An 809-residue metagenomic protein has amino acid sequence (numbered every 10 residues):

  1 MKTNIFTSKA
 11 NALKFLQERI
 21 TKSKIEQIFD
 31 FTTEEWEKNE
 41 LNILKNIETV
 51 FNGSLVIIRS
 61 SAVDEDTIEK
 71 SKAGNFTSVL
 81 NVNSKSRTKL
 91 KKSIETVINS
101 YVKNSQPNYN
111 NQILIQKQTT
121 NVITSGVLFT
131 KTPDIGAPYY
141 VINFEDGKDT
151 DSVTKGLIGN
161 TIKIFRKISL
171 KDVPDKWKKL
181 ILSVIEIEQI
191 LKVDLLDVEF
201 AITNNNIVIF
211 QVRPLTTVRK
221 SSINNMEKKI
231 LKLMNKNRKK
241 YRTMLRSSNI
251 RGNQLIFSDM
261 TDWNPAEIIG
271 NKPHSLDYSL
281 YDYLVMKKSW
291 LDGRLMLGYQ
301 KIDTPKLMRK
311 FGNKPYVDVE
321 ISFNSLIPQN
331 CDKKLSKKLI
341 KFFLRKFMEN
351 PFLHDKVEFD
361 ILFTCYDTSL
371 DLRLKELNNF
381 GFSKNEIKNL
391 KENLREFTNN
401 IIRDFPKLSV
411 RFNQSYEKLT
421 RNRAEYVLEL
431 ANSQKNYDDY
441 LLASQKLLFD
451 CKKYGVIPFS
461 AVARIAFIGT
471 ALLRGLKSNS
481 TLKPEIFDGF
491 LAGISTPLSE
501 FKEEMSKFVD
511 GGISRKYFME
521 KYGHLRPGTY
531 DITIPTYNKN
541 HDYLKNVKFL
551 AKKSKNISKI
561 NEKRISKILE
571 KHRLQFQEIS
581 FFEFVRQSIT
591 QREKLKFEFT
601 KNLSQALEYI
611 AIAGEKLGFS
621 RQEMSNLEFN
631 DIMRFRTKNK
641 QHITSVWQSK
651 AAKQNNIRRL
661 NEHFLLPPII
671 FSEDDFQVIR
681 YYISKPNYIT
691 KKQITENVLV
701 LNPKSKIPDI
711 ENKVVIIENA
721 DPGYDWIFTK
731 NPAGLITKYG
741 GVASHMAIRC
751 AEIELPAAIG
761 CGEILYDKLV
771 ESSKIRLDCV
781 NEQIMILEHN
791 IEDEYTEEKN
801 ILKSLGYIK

Functional and structural regions predicted by a protein language model:
M1-K22, F29-E40, I68-S71, T88-I94 (+7 more regions): Conserved divalent-metal-coordinating catalytic cores that perform phosphate/pyrophosphate/nucleotidyl transfer
L16, I58, G74, I115 (+1 more regions): A residue-level signal for conserved active-site and pocket-lining positions in enzyme catalytic cores
E26, I57-R59, L114, D197 (+1 more regions): A structural signal for short, well-ordered beta-strand segments and their strand-loop junctions that often border
N46-I57, S84-Q118, I187-E188: Conserved ATP-binding module of the ATP-grasp superfamily
T49-L80: Phosphate/adenylate-binding "loop-and-lid" substructures adjacent to NTP/NAD/dNTP-binding pockets in NTP-dependent
V56-A62, S71, Q106-Q112, A463-I465 (+6 more regions): Short coil/turn segments at secondary-structure boundaries
R59-S60, Q116-Q118, I716-E718, I736-Y739: Short His-Asn-centered micro-motif
G475-N479, S495, S558-L665: Extended, domain-scale alpha-helical bundle/helix-rich regions
